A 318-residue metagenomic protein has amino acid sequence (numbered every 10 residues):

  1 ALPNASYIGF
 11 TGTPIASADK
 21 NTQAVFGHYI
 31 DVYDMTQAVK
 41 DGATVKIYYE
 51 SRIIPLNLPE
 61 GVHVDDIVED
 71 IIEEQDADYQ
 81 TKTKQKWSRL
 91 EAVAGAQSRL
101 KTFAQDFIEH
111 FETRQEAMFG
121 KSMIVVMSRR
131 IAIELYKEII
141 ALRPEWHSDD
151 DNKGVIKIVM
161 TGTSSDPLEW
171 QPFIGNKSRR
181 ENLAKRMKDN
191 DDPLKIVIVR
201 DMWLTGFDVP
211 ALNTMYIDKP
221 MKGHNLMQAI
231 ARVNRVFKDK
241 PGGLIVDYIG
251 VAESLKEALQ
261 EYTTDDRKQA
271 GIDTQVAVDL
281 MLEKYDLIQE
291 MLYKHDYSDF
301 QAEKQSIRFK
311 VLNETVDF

Functional and structural regions predicted by a protein language model:
A1-K20, G42, I124: Conserved helicase ATPase motor motifs in RecA-like P-loop NTPase domains
L2-S6, H28-I30, D41-I47, F119-G120 (+4 more regions): Short glycine-/polar-rich loops that comprise or flank the Walker A/P-loop and associated switch/sensor motifs
A16-H28, F237-P241, Q260: Short regulatory helix/loop adjacent to the ATP-binding pocket of P-loop NTPases
D19-G120, Y136-K137: Interdomain helical connector at the RecA1-RecA2 junction of SF1/SF2 helicase-like NTPases
K84-V199: Conserved C-terminal RecA-like helicase domain
F103-I108, V126-S128, D201, A302-F318: Core structural elements
V155-I272: Conserved RecA-like P-loop NTPase helicase motor core
F237-F318: Long, hydrophobic alpha-helical segments
